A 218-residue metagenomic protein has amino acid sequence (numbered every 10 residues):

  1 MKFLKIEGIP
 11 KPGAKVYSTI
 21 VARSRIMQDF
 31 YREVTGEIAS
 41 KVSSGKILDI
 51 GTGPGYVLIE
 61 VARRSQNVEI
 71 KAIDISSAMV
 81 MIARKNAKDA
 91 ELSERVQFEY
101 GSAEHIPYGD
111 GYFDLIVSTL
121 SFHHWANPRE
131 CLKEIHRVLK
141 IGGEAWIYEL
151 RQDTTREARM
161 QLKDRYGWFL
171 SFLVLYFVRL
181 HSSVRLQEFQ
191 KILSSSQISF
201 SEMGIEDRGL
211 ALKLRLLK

Functional and structural regions predicted by a protein language model:
M1-V42, V57-E60: Conserved class I S-adenosyl-L-methionine
K46, G142-E144: Short glycine-centered segments of the SAM/dcSAM-binding site in methyltransferase folds
L48, G55-H105: Class I SAM-dependent methyltransferase SAM/SAH-binding core
A78, A126-E130: Short N-terminal helix/helix-N-cap motif within the alpha/beta-hydrolase-1
E104-L115: A short acidic, Gly/Pro-enriched loop at the edge of an enzyme's catalytic core that lines a small-molecule cofactor
L115-N127: A short SAM/SAH-binding and catalytic strip from SAM-dependent methyltransferases
R129-I141: A short glycine-rich, Lys/Arg-flanked "PGG" loop and its adjoining helix->strand segment in the class I
Y148-K213: C-terminal alpha-helical "lid/dimerization" subdomain adjacent to the S-adenosyl-L-methionine
